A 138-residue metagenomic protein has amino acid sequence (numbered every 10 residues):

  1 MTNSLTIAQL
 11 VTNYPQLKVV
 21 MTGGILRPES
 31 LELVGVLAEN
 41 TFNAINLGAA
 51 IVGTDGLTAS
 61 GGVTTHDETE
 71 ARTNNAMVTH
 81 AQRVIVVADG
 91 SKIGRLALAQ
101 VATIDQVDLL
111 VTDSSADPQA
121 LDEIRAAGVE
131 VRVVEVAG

Functional and structural regions predicted by a protein language model:
N3: Active-site catalytic microenvironments in core metabolic enzymes, especially phosphate/sugar-handling
T6-G138: Conserved phosphate- and dinucleotide-binding cores of soluble alpha/beta proteins, encompassing both enzyme active
